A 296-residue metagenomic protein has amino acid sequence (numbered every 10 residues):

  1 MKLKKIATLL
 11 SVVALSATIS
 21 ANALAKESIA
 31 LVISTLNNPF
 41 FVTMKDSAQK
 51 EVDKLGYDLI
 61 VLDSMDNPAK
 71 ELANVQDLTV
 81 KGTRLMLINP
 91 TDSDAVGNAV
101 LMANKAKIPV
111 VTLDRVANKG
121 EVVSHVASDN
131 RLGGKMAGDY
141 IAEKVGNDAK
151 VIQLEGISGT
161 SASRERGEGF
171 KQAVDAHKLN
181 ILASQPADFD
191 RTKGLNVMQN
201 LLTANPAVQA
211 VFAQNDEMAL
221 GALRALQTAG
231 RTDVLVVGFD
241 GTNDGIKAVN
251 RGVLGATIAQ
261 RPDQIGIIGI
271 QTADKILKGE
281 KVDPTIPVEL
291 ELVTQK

Functional and structural regions predicted by a protein language model:
M1-A25: Gram-negative bacterial Sec-dependent N-terminal signal peptides
N22-S28, D53, A142-D148: Immediate post-signal peptide segment of exported/extracytoplasmic ligand-binding proteins
S28-L55, L59-D77, K81-T83, N89-S93 (+5 more regions): Extracytoplasmic "Venus flytrap"
F40-Y57, G133-A137, S161-N180, K193 (+3 more regions): Short, solvent-exposed amphipathic alpha-helices that sit in or adjacent to ligand/effector-binding or catalytic
D58, L85, S93-L132, Y140-E143 (+4 more regions): Flexible loop/hinge segments that line or gate small-molecule binding clefts
E71, V126-V151, K193-L195, T242-G245 (+1 more regions): Hydrophobic alpha-helical segments within soluble ligand-binding/sensing domains
L85-N104, F170, L182-A183, A187-K247: Hydrophobic alpha-helical
S158, A162, Q172-V174, R261-K296: Hinge/cleft segment of the Venus flytrap/periplasmic-binding protein
